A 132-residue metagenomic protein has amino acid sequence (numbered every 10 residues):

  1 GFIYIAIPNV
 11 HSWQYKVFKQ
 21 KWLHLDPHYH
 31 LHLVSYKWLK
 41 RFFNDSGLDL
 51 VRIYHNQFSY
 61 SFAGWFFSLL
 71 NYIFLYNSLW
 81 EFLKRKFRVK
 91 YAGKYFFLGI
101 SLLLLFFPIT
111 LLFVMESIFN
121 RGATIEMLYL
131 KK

Functional and structural regions predicted by a protein language model:
G1-F2: Short glycine-centered segments of the SAM/dcSAM-binding site in methyltransferase folds
I5-N44, F58, S68: Short, glycine-/aromatic-enriched active-site segment of Class I SAM-dependent methyltransferases
V10-W13, L83-F87, F97-L98: Short hydrophobic/aromatic-rich motifs at helix boundaries and adjacent loops
H28, V51-A63, S101-T110: A broadly tuned preference for mixed-charge, low-complexity surface segments
Y36-N56, K90, F96, L103-L105: A SAM-dependent methyltransferase catalytic signature shared across enzymes that methylate proteins
S46, Y72, S117-K132: Core SAM-dependent methyltransferase catalytic element
V51-R88: Conserved catalytic loop of SAM-dependent methyltransferase domains
V89-I125: A transmembrane-helix-recognition feature enriched in membrane-embedded lipid enzymes and envelope glyco-/phospholipid
